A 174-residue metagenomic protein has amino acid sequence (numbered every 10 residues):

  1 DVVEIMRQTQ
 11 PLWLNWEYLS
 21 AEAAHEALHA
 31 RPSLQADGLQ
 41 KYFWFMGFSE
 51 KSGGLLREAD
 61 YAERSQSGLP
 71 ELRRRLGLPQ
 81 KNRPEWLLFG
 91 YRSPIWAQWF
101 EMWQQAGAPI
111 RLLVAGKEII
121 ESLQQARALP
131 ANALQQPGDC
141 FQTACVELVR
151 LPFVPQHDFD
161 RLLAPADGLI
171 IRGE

Functional and structural regions predicted by a protein language model:
D1-N15: Extended catalytic core of nucleotide-activated donor transferases of GT-like folds
V2, P94-W99, E121-S122: Short, well-ordered alpha-helical microsegments
Q10, G107, A166-D167: Residue-level detector of structured alpha->beta connecting loops
L12-W16, F43-M46, L113, V149 (+1 more regions): Hydrophobic/aromatic beta-strand patches that form the interior of the parallel beta-sheet core in alpha/beta enzyme
L14-A97: A nucleotide-sugar donor-handling region in carbohydrate enzymes
Q98-P109: Short hydrophobic signal-anchor/transmembrane segments that target glycosyltransferases and glycosylation machinery
A108-P152: Catalytic donor nucleotide-activated moiety binding site of glycosyltransferases and closely related
F153-E174: A donor-sugar binding/catalytic signature common to diverse glycosyltransferases and related nucleotide-sugar
